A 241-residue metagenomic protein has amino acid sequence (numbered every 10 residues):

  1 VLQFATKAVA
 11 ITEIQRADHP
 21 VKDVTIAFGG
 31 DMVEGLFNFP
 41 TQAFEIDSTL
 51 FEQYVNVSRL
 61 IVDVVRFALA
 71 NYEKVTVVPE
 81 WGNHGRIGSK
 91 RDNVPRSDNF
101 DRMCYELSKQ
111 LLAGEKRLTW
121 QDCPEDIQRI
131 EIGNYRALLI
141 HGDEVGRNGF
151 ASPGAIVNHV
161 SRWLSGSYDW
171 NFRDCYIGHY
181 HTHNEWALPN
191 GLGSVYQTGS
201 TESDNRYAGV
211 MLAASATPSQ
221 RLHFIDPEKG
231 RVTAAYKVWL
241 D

Functional and structural regions predicted by a protein language model:
V1-L111: Core catalytic region of metal-dependent phosphoesterases/phosphodiesterases, especially metallo-beta-lactamase-like
L69, D98-E125, G133-L138, D143-V238: Conserved beta-sheet core of the metallophosphoesterase superfamily
V75-N83, T119-Q128: Acidic carboxylate-rich catalytic motifs and surrounding loops in phosphoryl-/glycosyl-chemistry enzymes
